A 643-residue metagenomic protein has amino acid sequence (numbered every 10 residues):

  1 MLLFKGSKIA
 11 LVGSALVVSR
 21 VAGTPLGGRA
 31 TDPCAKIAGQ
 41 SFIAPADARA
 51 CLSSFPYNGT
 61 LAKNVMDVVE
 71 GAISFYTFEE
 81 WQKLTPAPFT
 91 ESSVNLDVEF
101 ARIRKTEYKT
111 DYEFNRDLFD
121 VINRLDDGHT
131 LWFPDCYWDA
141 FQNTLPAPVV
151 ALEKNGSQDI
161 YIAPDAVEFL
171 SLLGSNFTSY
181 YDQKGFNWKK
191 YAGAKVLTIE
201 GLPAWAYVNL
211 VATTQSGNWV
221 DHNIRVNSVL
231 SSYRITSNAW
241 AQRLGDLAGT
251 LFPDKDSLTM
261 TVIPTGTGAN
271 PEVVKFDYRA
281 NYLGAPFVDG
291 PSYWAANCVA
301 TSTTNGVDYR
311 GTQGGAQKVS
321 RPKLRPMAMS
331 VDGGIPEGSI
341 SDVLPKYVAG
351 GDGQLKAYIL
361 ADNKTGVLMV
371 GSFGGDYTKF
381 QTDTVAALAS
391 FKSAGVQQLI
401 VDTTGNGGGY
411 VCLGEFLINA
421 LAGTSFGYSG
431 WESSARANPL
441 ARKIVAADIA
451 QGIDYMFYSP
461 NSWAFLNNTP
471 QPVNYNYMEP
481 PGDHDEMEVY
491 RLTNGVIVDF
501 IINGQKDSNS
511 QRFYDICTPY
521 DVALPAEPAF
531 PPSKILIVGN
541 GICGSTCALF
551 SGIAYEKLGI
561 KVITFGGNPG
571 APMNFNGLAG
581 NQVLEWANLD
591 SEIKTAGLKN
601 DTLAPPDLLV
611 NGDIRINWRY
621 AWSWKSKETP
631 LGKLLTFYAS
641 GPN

Functional and structural regions predicted by a protein language model:
M1-L26: Fungal secretory targeting signals
S7-K8, V12, A140, N187-K190 (+2 more regions): Residue-level signal for the start and early helices of compact helical domains
T24-L399, T403-P470, G541, L549 (+2 more regions): Flexible, low-complexity junctional segments that flank or bridge functional domains
C412-P642: Conserved acidic, small-residue-rich alpha-beta core segments centered on
